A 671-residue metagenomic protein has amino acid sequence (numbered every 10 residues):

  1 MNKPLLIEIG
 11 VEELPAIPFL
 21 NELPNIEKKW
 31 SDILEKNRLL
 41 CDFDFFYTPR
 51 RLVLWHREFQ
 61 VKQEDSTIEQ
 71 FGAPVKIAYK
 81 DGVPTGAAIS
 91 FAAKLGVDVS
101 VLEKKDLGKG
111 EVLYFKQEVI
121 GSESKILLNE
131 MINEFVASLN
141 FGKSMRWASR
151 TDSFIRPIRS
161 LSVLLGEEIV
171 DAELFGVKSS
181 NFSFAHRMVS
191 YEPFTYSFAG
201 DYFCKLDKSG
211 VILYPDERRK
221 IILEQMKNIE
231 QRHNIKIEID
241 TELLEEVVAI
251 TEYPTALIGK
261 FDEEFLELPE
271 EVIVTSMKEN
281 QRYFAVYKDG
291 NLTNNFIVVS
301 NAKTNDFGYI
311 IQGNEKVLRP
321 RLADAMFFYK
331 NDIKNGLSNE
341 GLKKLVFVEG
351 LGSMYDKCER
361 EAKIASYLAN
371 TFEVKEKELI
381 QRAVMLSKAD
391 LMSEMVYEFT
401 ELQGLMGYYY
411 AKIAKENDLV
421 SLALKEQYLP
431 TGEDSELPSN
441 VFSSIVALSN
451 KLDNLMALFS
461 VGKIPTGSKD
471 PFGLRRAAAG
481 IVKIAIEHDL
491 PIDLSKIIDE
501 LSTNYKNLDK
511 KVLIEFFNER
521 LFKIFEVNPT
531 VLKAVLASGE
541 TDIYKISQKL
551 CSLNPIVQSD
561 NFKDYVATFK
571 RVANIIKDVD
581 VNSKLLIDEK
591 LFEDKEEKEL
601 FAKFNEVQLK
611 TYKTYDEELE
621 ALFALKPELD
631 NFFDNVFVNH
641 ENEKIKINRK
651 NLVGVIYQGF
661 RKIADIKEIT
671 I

Functional and structural regions predicted by a protein language model:
M1-I671: Amphipathic alpha-helical "coupling" segments that flank catalytic cores
